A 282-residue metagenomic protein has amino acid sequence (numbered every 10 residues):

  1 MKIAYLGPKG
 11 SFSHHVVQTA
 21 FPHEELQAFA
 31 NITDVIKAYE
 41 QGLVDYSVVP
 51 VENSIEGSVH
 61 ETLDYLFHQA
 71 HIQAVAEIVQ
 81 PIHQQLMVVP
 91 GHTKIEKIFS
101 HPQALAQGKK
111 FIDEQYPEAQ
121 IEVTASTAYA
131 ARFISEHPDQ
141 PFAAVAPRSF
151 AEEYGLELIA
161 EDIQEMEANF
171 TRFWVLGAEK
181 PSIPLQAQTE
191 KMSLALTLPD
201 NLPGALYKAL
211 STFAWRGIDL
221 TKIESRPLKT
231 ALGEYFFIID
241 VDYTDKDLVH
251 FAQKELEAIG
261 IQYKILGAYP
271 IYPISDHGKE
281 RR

Functional and structural regions predicted by a protein language model:
M1-R282: Domain-level signature for soluble enzymes in the chorismate/prephenate branch of the shikimate pathway
